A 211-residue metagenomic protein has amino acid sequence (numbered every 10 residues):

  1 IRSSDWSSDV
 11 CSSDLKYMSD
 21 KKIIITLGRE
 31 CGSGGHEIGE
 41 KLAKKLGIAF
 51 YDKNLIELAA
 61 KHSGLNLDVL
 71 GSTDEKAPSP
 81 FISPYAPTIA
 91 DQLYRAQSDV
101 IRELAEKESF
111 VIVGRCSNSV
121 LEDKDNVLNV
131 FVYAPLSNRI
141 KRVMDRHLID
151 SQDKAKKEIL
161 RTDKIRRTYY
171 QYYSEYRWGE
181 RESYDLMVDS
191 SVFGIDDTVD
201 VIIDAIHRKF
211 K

Functional and structural regions predicted by a protein language model:
I1-D14: Single conserved hydrophobic/aromatic residue that forms the stacking wall/gate of nucleotide- or nucleobase-binding
K21-I24: Extreme N-terminal starter segment of soluble prokaryotic enzymes
L27-E40: Glycine-rich phosphate-binding P-loop
N54, A59-S109: ATP-dependent small-molecule kinase phosphotransfer cores that center on conserved nucleotide phosphate-binding segments
K76, P80, S151-D196: Small-molecule kinase domains that catalyze NTP-dependent phosphoryl transfer to phosphate-bearing small molecules
S98, I195-I203: Short, amphipathic alpha-helical "lid/cap" segments that border enzyme active or binding sites
D123-R146, D153-R161: Conserved phosphate-donor/acceptor-positioning beta-strand/loop module used by diverse small-molecule
